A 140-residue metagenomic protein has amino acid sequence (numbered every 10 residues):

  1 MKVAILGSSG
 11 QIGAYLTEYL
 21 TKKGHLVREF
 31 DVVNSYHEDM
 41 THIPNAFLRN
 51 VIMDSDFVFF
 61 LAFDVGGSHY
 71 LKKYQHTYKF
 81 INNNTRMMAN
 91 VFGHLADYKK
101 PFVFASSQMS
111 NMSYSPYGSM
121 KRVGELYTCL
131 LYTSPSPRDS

Functional and structural regions predicted by a protein language model:
I5-Y19: N-terminal Rossmann NAD(P)H-binding glycine-rich loop of SDR-like oxidoreductase domains
L6, F30, L61, F102-S107: SDR active-site strand-loop-helix element
R28-F47: Adenosine-cofactor binding site in Rossmann-like domains, unifying the SAM/SAH pocket of S-adenosylmethionine-dependent
N45, R49-N83: NAD(P)H-binding glycine-rich loop region in Rossmannoid oxidoreductase-like domains and their noncatalytic homologs
K79-M87, S119-M120: Glycine-rich NAD(P)-binding loop of the Rossmann-fold in SDR/ketoreductase-type enzymes
M88-A89, R122-C129: Conserved active-site helix of classical SDR/Rossmann-fold NAD(P)-dependent CH-OH oxidoreductases
M88-S119: Conserved Rossmann-fold NAD(P)-dependent oxidoreductase catalytic core, especially the SDR/UDP-sugar
Y132-D139: Conserved small/polar residues in nucleotide/adenosyl-binding loops
